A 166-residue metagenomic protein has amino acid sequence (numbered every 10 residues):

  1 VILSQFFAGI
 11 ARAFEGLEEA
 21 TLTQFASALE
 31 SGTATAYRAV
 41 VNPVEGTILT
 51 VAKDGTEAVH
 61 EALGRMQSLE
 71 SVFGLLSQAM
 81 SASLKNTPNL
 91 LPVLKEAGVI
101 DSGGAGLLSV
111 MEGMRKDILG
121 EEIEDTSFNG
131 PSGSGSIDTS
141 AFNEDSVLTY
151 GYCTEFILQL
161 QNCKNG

Functional and structural regions predicted by a protein language model:
V1-G166: N-terminal loops that bind phosphate or other acidic moieties and the adjacent beta-alpha structural core
